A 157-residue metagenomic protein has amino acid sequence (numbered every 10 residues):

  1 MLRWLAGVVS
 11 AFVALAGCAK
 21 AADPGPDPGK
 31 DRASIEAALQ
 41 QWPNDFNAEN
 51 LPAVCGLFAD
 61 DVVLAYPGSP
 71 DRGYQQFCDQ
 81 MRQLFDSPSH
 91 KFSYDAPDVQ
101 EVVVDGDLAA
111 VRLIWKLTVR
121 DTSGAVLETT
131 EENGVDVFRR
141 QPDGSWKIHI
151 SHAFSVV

Functional and structural regions predicted by a protein language model:
M1-V8: Bacterial N-terminal signal peptides that target proteins for export
L15-G17: C-terminal motif of bacterial Sec signal peptides marking the signal peptidase cleavage site
A19-D27: Bacterial lipoprotein signal-peptidase II cleavage site
A19-K20, E131-V157: Short beta-strand edge/turn micro-motifs at domain boundaries
R32, A38, L51-V104, I114 (+1 more regions): A solvent-exposed, acidic/Ser-Thr-rich amphipathic alpha-helical stretch
D107-L117: A short hydrophobic beta-strand element
L117-D121, F138: Beta-strand elements of well-folded, non-transmembrane domains
